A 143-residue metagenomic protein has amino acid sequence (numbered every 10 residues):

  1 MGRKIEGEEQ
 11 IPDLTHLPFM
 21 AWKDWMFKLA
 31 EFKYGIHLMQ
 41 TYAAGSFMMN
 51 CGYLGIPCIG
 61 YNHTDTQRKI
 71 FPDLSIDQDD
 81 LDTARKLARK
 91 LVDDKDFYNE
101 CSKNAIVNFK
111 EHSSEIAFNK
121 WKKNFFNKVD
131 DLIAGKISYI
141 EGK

Functional and structural regions predicted by a protein language model:
M1-K4, C58-G60: Short, hydrophobic beta-strand segments that form beta-sheet elements in well-ordered domains
G2-M26: Nucleotide-activated donor-binding/catalytic signature segment of Leloir-type glycosyltransferases, i.e., the conserved
W22-W25, F47, A84: Acidic, amphipathic alpha-helical patches
M26, M48-L54, Q67: Short alpha-helical segment that forms part of, or immediately flanks, the ligand-binding pocket in carbohydrate-active
F27-A43, I56: Acidic donor-binding loop of glycosyltransferase active sites
N62-S75: Short acidic/histidine- and often glycine-rich active-site loop of Leloir-type glycosyltransferases that engages
P72-D82, K90-K95: Conserved acidic donor-binding segment of nucleotide-sugar-dependent glycosyltransferases
K95-E141: A charged, aromatic-enriched C-terminal amphipathic alpha-helix characteristic of glycosyltransferases across folds
